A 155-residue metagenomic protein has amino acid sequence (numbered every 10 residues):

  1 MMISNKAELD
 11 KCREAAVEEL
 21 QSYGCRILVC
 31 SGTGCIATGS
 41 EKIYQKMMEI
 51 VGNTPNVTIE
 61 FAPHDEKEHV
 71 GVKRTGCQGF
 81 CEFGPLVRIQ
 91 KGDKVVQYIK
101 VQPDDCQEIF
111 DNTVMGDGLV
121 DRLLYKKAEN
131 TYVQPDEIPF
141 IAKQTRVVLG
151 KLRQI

Functional and structural regions predicted by a protein language model:
M1-I155: Feature of Fe-S/electron-transfer and energy-metabolism proteins that preferentially highlights extended coupling
